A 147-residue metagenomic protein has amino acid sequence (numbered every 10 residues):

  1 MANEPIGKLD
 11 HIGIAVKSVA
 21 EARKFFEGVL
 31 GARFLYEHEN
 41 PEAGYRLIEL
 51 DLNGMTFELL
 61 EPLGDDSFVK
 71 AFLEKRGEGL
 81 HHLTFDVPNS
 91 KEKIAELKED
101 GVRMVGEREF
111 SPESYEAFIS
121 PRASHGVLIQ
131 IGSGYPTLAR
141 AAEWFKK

Functional and structural regions predicted by a protein language model:
M1-E21, E78-V87, P136-K147: N-terminal beta-strand motif that seeds the catalytic metal site of vicinal oxygen chelate
A2-P5, I48-D51, E58, I94-K147: Vicinal oxygen chelate
A2-Y45, L52, S67: Long, hydrophobic N-terminal alpha-helical segment
L9-V16, R23-F26, L50, F57-L60 (+3 more regions): Short, structured motif recognition centered on aromatic/hydrophobic residues
V16-K24, L63-G64, K75-A123: Vicinal oxygen chelate
Y45, L52-G54, K75-L80: Short connector loops at helix/strand junctions that flank enzyme active sites, especially segments positioning acidic
N53-F57, G64-D66, S90: Short, charged/polar surface micro-motifs in flexible loops or helix N-caps
F72: Regulatory and interaction patches adjacent to catalytic/ligand-binding sites in large macromolecular machines
